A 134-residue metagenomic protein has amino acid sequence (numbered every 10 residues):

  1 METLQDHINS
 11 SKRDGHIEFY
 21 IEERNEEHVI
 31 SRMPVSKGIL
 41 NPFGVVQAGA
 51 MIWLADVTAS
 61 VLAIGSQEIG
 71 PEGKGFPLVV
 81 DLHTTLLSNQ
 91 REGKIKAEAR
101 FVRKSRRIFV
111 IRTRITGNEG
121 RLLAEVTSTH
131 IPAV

Functional and structural regions predicted by a protein language model:
M1-V134: Terminal targeting signals and extreme-terminal segments of soluble enzymes
